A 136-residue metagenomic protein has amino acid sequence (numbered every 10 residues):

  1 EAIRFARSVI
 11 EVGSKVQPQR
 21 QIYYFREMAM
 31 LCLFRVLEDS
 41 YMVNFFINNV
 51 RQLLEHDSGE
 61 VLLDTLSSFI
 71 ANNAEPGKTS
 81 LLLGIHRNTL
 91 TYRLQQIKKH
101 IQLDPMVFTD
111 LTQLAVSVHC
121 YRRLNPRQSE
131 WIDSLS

Functional and structural regions predicted by a protein language model:
E1-S136: Cytosolic nucleotide-utilizing catalytic cores of signal-transduction proteins
